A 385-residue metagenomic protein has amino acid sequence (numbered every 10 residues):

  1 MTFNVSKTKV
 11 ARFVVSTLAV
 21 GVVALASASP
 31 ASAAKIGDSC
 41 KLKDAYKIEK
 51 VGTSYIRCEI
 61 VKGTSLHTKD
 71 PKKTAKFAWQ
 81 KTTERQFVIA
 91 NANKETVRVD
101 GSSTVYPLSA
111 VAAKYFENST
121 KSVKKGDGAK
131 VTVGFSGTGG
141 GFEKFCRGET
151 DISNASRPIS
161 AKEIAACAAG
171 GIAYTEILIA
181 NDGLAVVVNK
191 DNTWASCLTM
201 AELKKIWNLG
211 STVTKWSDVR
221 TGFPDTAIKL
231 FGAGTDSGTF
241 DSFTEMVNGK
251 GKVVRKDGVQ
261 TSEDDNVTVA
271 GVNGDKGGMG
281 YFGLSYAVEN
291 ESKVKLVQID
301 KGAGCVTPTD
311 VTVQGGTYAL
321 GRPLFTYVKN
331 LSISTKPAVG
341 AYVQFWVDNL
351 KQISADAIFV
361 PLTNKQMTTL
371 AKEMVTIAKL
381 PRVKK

Functional and structural regions predicted by a protein language model:
F3-T17: Bacterial N-terminal signal peptides that target proteins for export
V15-L25: Bacterial N-terminal signal peptides
A24-S39: C-terminal region of N-terminal signal peptides and the immediate post-cleavage residues of exported proteins
K35, V51, D70-K385: Flexible loop/hinge segments at secondary-structure junctions
D38-Y46, K50-G52: Disulfide-braced loops of extracellular cysteine-rich modules
G52-I60: Extracellular disulfide-bonded cysteine-rich modules/repeats
K62-T68: Primarily mature extracellular domains of secreted and cell-surface proteins, especially surface-exposed modules
